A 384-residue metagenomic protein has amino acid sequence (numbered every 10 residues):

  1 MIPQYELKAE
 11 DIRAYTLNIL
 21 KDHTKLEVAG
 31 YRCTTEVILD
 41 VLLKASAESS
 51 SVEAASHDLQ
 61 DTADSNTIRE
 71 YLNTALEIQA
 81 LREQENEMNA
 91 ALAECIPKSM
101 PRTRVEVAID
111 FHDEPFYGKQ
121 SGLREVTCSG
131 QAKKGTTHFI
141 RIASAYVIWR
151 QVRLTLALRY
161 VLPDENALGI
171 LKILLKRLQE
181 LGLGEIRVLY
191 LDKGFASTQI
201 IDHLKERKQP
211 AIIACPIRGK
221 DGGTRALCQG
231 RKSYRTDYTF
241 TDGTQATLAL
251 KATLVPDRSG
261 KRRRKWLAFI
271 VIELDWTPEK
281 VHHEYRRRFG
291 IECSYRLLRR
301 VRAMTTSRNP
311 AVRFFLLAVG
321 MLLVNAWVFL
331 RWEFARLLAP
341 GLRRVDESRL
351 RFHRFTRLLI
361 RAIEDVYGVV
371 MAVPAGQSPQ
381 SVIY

Functional and structural regions predicted by a protein language model:
M1-C33, E48, H57-T62, L227-V255 (+4 more regions): A short, flexible helix-boundary coil/loop motif
L17-E87, S144-L154, R187, L204 (+1 more regions): Short, positively charged, Gly/Tyr-enriched micro-motifs that form contact patches at catalytic or ligand/partner
E27-V28, P278-Y285, L297-L317, F334-L342: Short, solvent-exposed helix-loop connector elements
V41, A54-S56, T103-Y117, A145 (+5 more regions): Short, conserved catalytic/metal-binding motifs centered on acidic residues
E70-I148: Active-site-proximal, Lys/Arg-enriched surface segment that forms a nucleic-acid-binding/basic interface patch
S129-G184: Electropositive, glycine- and tryptophan-enriched low-complexity nucleic-acid-binding patches
D164-G223: Domain-level cores of phosphate- or acyl-group-handling catalytic modules
E206-R302: An anionic, glycine-rich sequence signature occurring as long contiguous blocks
